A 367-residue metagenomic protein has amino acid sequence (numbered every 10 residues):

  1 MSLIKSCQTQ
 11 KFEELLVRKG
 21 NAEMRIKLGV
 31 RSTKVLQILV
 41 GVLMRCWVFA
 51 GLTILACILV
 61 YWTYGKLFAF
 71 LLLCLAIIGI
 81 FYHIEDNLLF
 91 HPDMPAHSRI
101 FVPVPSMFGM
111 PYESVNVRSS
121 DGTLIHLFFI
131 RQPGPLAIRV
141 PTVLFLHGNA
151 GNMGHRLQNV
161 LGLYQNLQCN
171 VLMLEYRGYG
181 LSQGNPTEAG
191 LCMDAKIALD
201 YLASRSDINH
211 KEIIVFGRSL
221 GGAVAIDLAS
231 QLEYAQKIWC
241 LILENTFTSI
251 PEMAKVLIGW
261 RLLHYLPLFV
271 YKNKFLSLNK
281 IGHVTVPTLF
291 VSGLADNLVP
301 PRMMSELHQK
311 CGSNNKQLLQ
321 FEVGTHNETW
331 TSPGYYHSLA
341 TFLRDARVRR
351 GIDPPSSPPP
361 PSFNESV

Functional and structural regions predicted by a protein language model:
S2, C7, K11, F68-R118: An N-terminal hydrophobic leader/cap segment in hydrolases
I4-F12, S305-Q309, S313-V367: C-terminal catalytic histidine-bearing segment of alpha/beta-hydrolase fold enzymes
S120-Y201: Membrane-embedded segments
N159, S277, V286, P300-Q309 (+1 more regions): Short alpha-helix in the alpha/beta-hydrolase fold that links the catalytic acid
Y176, I242-E252, V270-L276, G324: Active-site nucleophile loop of the alpha/beta-hydrolase fold
Y201-K255: Primarily recognizes the serine-hydrolase "nucleophile elbow" in alpha/beta-hydrolase and SGNH/GDSL folds
H283-T285, F290-S292, D296: Short beta-strand/loop motif that positions the catalytic acidic residue of the alpha/beta-hydrolase fold
A295-V299, H326-E328: Acidic catalytic loop of the alpha/beta-hydrolase fold
